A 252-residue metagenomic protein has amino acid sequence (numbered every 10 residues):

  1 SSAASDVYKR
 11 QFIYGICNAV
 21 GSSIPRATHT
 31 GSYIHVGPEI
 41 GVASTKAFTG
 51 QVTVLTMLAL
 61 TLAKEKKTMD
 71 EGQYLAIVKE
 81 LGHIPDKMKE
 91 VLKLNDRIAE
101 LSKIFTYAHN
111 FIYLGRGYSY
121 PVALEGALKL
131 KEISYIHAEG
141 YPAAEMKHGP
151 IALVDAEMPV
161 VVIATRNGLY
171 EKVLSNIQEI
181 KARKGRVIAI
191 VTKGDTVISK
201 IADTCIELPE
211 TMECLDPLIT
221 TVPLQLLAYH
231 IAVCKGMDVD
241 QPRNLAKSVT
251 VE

Functional and structural regions predicted by a protein language model:
S1-Y8: Short, small-residue-biased leader/transition segments that mark boundaries at the very start of proteins
A3, R26-T28, S134, A156 (+2 more regions): Short, structured coil segments at secondary-structure junctions
K9-R10, K184: Glycine-centered short loops/turns at secondary-structure junctions
G15-T28, K147-G149, I190-K200: Short, glycine/polar-rich helix-capping loops at beta-to-alpha or helix-loop-helix junctions that flank or form
V20, T30-P159, A232-E252: Active-site phosphate/pyrophosphate-binding segments
T28-I34, I198-M212: Active-site regions of enzymes building and remodeling cell-envelope glycoconjugates
H137-D195: Generic long, charged, amphipathic alpha-helical segments
R186, I201, T211-E252: Generic C-terminus detector
